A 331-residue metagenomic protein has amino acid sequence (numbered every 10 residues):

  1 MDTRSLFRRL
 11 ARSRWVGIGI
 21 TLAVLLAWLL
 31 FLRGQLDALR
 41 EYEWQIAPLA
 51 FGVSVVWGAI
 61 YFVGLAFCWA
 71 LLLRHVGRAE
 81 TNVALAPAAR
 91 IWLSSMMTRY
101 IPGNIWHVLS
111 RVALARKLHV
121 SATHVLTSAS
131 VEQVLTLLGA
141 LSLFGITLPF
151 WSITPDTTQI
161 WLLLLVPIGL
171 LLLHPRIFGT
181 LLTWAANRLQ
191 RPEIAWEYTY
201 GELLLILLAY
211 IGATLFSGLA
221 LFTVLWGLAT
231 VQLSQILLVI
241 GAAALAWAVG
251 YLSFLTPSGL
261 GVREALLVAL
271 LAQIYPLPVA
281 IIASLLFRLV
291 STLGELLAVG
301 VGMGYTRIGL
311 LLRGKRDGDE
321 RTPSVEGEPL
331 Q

Functional and structural regions predicted by a protein language model:
M1-L93, L148-L252, P276-S284, L289-Q331: Predominantly cytoplasmic-facing regulatory/coupling regions of multi-pass membrane proteins
L85-R90, N104, R116-E132, L277-L286: Membrane-interface alpha-helices at helix entry/exit sites of multi-pass transporters
A89-L114: Extended non-transmembrane interhelical loops and adjacent amphipathic helices of multipass membrane proteins
S94-I101, A244-L260, E264: Transmembrane alpha-helix interface/packing and boundary motifs in multi-pass membrane proteins, characterized by
M97-P102, R116, L126-G145, V249 (+1 more regions): Membrane-embedded alpha-helical segments of transport systems, primarily multispan ion/solute transporters
I105-L118, L255-A272: Re-entrant/interfacial helical elements at transmembrane boundaries that shape and gate the permeation pathway
